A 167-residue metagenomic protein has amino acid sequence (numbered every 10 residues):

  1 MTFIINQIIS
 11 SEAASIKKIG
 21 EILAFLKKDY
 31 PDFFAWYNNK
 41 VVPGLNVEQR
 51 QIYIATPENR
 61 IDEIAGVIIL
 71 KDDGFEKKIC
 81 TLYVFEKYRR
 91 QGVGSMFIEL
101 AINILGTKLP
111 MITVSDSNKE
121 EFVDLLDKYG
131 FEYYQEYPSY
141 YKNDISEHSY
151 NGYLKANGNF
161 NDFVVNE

Functional and structural regions predicted by a protein language model:
M1-N38, F163-N166: Short amphipathic alpha-helix that is part of the acyltransferase structural core
L26-N59: Active-site rim helix/loop that mediates acceptor-substrate recognition in acyltransferases
R60-V67, K77: Glycine-rich phosphate/pyrophosphate-binding loop shared by adenosine-nucleotide-utilizing enzymes
K71, F75-E86: Conserved acetyl-CoA binding element of GNAT-fold acetyltransferases
V84, R90-I104: Conserved acetyl-CoA-binding loop-helix of GNAT-fold acetyltransferases
L105-S117: Conserved GNAT acetyl-CoA-binding A-motif
D116-P138: Conserved active-site alpha-helix within GNAT-family acetyltransferase domains
S139-E167: C-terminal "cap" of GNAT-fold acetyltransferases
